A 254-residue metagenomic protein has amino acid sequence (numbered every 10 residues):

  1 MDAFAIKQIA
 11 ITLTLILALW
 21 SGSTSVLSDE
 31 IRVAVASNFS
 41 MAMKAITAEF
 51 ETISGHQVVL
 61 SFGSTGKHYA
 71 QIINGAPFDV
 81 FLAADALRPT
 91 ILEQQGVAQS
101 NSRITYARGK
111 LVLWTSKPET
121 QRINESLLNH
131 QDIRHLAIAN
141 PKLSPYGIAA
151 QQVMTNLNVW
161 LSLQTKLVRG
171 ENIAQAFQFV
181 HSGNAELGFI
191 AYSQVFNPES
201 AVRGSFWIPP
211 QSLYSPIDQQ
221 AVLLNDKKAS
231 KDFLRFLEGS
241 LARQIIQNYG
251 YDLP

Functional and structural regions predicted by a protein language model:
M1-L13: Bacterial N-terminal signal peptides that target proteins for export
A5, S23-S25, W207: Polar low-complexity intrinsically disordered regions enriched in Ser/Thr and small residues
K7-I9, S25, R122: Low-complexity, intrinsically disordered regions enriched in charged/polar residues
A10-G22: Bacterial N-terminal signal peptides
L27-I53, V59-F62, G66, A70-A76 (+4 more regions): Exported/periplasmic ABC-transporter solute-binding proteins
N101: Active-site acidic carboxylates
